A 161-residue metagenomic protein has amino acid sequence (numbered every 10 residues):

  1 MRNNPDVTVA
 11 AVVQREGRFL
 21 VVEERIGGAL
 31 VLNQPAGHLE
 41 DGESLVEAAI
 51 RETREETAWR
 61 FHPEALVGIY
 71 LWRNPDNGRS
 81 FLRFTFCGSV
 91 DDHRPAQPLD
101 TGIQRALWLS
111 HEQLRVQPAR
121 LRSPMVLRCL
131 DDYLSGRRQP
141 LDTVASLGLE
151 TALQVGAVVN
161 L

Functional and structural regions predicted by a protein language model:
M1-L20: Conserved N-terminal beta-strand and adjoining loop/helix that marks the start of the Nudix/MutT-like hydrolase domain
N3-P5, D76-L82, D100-I103: A generic structural micro-feature
D6, Q14, Q34, F61 (+1 more regions): Short connector loops at helix/strand junctions that flank enzyme active sites, especially segments positioning acidic
A11, L66, F86-G88: A structural signal for short, well-ordered beta-strand segments
R15-E55, L161: Conserved Nudix-box catalytic region and its N-terminal flanking loop in Nudix hydrolases and closely related
A29-L32, T101-L161: Nudix hydrolase/Nudix homology domain
R60-G68: A short coil-to-beta-strand element that immediately follows conserved catalytic motifs
W72-P95, L107, H111, R128-R137: Active-site-adjacent beta-strand/loop module that shapes the phosphate/pyrophosphate-binding cleft
